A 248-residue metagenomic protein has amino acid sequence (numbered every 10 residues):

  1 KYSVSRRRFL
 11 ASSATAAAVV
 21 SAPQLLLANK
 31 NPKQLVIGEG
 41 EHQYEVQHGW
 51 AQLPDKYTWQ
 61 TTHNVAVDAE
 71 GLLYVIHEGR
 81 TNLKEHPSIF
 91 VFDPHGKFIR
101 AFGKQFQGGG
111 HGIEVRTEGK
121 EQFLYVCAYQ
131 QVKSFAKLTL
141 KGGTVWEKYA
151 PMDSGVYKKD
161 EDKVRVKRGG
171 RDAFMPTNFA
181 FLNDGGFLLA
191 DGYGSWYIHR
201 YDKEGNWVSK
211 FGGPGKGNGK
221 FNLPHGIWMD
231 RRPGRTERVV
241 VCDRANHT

Functional and structural regions predicted by a protein language model:
K1-A16: N-terminal secretory signal peptides and thylakoid transit peptides that target proteins across membranes
Y2-V4, L26, G234: General helical secondary-structure elements
S5-R6, Q24, V46: Generic detector of short, well-ordered, non-transmembrane alpha-helical segments enriched in hydrophobic residues
A16-A17, Y57: Generic hydrophobic alpha-helical segments
V20-P32: Bacterial Sec-dependent signal peptides at the C-terminal "C-region" and cleavage site
N29-T248: Eukaryotic scaffold repeat domains enriched in small/polar residues
